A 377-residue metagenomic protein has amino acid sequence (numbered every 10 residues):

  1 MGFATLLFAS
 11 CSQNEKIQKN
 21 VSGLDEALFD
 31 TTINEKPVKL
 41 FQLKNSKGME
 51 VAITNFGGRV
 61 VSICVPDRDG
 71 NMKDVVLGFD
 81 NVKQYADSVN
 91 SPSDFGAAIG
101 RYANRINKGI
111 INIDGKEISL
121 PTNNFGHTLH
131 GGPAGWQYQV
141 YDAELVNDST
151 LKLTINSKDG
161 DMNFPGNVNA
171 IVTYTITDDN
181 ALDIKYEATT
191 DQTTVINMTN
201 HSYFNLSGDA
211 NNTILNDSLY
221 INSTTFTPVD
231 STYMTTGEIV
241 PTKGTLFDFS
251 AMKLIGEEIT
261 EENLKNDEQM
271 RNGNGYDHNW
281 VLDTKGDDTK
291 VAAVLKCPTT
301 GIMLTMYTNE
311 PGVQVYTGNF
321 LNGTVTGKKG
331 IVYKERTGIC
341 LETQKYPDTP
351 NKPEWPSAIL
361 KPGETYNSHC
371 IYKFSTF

Functional and structural regions predicted by a protein language model:
M1-G2: Sec-dependent signal peptide recognition, specifically the positively charged N-region followed immediately by
L7-S10: C-terminal motif of bacterial Sec signal peptides marking the signal peptidase cleavage site
S12-M49, N55-F377: An exposed, glycine/acidic-rich loop-and-rim segment of catalytic or binding clefts
